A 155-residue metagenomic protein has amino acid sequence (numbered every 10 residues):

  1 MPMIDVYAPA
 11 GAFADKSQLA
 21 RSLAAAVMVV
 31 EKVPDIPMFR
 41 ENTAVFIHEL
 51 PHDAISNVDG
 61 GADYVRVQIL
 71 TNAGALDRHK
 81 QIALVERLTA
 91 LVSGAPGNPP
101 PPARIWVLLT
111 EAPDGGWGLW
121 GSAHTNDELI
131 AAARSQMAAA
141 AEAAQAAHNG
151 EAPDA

Functional and structural regions predicted by a protein language model:
P2-A155: A domain-level signal for the structural core that forms small-molecule/cofactor-binding pockets and catalytic centers
